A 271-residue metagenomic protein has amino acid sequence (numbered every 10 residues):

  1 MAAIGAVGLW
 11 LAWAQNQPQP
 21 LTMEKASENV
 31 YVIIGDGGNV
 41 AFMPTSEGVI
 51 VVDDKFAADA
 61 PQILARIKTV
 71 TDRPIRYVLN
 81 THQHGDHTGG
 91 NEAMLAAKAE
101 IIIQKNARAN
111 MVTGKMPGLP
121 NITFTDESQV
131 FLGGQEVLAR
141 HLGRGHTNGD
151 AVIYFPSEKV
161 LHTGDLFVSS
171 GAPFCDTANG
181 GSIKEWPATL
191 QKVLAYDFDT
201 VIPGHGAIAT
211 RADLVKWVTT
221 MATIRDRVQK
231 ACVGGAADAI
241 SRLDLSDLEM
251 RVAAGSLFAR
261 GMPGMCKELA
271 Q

Functional and structural regions predicted by a protein language model:
A2-Q19: Bacterial Sec-dependent signal peptides at the C-terminal "C-region" and cleavage site
W10-Q15, A195-D197, I208-Q271: Accessory terminal helices/loops
L21-R66, I153-F155, V160-T163: Conserved beta-strand hairpin/beta-sheet module of binuclear metal-dependent hydrolase folds, prominently
K25, A97, N106-G149, P156-S157 (+2 more regions): Metallo-beta-lactamase
N29, M43, D53, I67 (+10 more regions): Divalent metal-coordination and catalytic microenvironments
G37-V40, V49-V51, F56-D59, H82-T88 (+8 more regions): Solvent-exposed loop/turn segments at secondary-structure junctions within structured extracellular/periplasmic domains
S46-I50, A58-I101: Active-site metal-binding motif and surrounding structural segment of the metallo-beta-lactamase
G48-V49, F56-A58, E136, L142-G145 (+1 more regions): Metallo-beta-lactamase
